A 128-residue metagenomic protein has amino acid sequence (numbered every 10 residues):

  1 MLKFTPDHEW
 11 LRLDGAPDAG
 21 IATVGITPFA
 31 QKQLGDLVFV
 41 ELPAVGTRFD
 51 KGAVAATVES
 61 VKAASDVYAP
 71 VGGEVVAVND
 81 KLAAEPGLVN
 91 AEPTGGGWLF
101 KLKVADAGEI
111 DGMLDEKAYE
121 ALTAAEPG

Functional and structural regions predicted by a protein language model:
M1-V54, G87, A91-G128: Acidic, low-complexity mobile loops and tails
K3, K62, D66: ABC ATPase A-loop
R48, D66, G72-E74: Beta-solenoid/beta-rich acyl/carboxylate-transfer cores
S60-A63, D80: Short, conserved catalytic or interaction motifs in soluble domains
S60-V61, P70, A105: A short, compositionally biased micro-patch
N79, E85: Basic, polyanion-binding surface patches
